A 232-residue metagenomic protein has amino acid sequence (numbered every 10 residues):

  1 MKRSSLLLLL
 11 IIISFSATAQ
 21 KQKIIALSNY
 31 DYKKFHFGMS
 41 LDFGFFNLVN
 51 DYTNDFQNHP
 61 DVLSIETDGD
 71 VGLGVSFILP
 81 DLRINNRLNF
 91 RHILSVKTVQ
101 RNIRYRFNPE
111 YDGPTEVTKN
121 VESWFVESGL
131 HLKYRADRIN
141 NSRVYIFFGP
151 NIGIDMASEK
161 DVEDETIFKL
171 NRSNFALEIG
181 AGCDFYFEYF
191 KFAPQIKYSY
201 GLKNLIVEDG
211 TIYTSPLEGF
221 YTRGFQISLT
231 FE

Functional and structural regions predicted by a protein language model:
M1-I24, F231-E232: Bacterial Sec-dependent N-terminal signal peptides
Q20-G72, E232: Short glycine/proline- and aromatic-enriched beta-strand/turn motifs that initiate or cap beta-hairpins
I24, N174, I179-E232: Predominantly the C-terminal beta-signal and adjacent terminal strand-loop region of outer-membrane beta-barrel
A26-S28, R135-D137, P216: Short, flexible, glycine/charge-rich loop motifs used to bind or transfer phosphoryl groups or to couple energy/partner
Y32-F35, F43-F45, S76-E159, S228-E232: Gram-negative (and chloroplast) outer-membrane scaffold detector with strong preference for beta-barrel transmembrane
K33-F37, G69-G74, E122-V126, S142 (+2 more regions): Residues that define the transmembrane beta-barrel architecture of outer-membrane proteins
V49-T67, V99-W124, M156-N171, L205-G219: Flexible, solvent-exposed loop segments that connect beta-strands
V144-Y186: Ampipathic, surface-exposed secondary-structure segments
